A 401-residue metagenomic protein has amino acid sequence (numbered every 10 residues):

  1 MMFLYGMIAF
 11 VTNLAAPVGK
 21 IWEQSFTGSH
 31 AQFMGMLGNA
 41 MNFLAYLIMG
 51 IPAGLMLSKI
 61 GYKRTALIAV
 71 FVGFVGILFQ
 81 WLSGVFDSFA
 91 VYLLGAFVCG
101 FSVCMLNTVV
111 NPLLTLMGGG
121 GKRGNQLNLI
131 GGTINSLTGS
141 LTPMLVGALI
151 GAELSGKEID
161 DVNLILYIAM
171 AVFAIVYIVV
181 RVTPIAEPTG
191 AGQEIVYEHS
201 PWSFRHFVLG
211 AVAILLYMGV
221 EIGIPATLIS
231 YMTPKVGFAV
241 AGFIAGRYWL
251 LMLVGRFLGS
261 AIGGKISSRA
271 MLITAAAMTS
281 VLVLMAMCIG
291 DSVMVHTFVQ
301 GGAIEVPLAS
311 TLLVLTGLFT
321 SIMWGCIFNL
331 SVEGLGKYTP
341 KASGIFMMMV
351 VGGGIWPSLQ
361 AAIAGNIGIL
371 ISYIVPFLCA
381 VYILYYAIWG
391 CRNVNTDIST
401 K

Functional and structural regions predicted by a protein language model:
M2-G28, V110-N111, I224-M232: Extracytoplasmic
A15-A16, T142, W202-V254: Extracytoplasmic gate region of multi-pass secondary transporters
L37-M56, G246-G259, G352: Central cavity-lining transmembrane alpha-helices of secondary-active solute carriers, predominantly the Major
I48-A90: Conserved MFS/SLC helix-loop-helix module at the cytosolic interface between two early adjacent transmembrane helices
F71-F86, M278-G302: C-terminal ends and interior cores of transmembrane alpha-helices in multi-pass membrane transporters/permeases
F89-L106, T297-M323: Hydrophobic core of transmembrane alpha-helices in multi-pass small-molecule transporters, especially MFS/SLC-type
M105-G119, T320-G336: Intracellular juxtamembrane helix-capping segments at the cytosolic ends of symmetry-related transmembrane helices
G124-P184: Helix-loop-helix hairpin linking two adjacent transmembrane segments in secondary transporters
